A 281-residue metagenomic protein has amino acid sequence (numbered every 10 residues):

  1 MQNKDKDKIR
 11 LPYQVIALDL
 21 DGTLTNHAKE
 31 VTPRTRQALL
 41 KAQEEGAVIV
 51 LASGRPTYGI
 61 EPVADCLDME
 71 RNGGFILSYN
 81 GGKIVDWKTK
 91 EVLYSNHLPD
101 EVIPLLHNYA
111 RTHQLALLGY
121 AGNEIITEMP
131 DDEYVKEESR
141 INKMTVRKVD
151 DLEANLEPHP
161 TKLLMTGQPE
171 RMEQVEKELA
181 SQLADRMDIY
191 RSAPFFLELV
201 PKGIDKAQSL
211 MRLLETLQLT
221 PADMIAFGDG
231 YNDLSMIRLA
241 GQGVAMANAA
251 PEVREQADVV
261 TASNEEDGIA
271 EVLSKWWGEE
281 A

Functional and structural regions predicted by a protein language model:
M1-L18, Q37-L40, E44: Non-catalytic pre-domain segments flanking phosphatase-related domains
K6-V15, T32, E198-A281: Mg2+-dependent phosphoryl-transfer enzymes with acidic/Ser/Thr/Gly-rich catalytic loops
P33-Y134: Active-site phosphate-binding/coordination module
T35, I60-A64, V175, L179 (+3 more regions): Hydrophobic packing residues within well-ordered alpha-helices of enzyme cores
A42, S53, N80, L163 (+3 more regions): Residue-level signal for inorganic ion chemistry
L67, N72, N80, Q182-D185 (+2 more regions): Short, structured coil segments at secondary-structure junctions
Y109, H113-F227, Y231, S235 (+1 more regions): Conserved acidic, metal-coordinating active-site core of Asp-based, Mg2+-dependent phosphoryl-transfer enzymes
